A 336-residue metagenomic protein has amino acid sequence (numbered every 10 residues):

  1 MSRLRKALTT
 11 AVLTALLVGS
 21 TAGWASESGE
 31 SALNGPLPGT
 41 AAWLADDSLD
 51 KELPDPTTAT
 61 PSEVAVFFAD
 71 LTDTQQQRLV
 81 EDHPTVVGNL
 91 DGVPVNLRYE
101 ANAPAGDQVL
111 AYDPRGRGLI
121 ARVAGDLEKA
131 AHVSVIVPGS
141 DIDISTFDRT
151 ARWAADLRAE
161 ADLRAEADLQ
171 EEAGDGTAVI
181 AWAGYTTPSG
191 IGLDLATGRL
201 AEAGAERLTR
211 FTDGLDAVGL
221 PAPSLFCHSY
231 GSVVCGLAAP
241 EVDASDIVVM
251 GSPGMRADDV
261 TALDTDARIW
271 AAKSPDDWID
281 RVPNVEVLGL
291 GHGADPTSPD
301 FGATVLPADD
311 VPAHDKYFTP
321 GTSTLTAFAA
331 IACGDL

Functional and structural regions predicted by a protein language model:
M1-R149, A165-E171, G334: Flexible, membrane-associating and regulatory peripheral segments of lipid-active enzymes
A7-A25, A205, G236, A272 (+2 more regions): Hydrophobic alpha-helical membrane segments, chiefly transmembrane helices and signal peptide h-regions, characterized
V109, L119-A124, D213, C235-L237 (+1 more regions): Generic recognition of flexible, low-complexity loop/linker segments
L127, G139-D143, D148-A155, E160-R164 (+3 more regions): Lipolytic serine-hydrolase domain surface
H132-S134, A222-S224, D246: Structural motif
S134-I136, A181, F226: Soluble periplasmic/extracytoplasmic beta-strand elements of cell-envelope proteins
F226-C235: Gly/Ala-rich beta-loop-alpha elbow adjacent to hydrolase catalytic centers
